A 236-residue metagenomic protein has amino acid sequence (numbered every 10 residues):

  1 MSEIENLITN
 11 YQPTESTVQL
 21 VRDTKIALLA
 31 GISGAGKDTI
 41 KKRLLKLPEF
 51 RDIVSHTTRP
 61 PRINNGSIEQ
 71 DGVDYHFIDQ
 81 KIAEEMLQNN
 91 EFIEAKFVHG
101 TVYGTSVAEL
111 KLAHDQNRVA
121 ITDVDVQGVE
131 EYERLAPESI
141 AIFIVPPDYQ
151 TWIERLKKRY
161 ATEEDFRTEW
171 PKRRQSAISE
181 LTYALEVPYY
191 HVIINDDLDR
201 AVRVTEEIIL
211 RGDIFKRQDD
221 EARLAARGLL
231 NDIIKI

Functional and structural regions predicted by a protein language model:
S2-S16: N-terminal pre-Walker A segment at the start of P-loop NTPase domains
I26-L28: Short hydrophobic/aromatic beta-strand immediately N-terminal to the Walker A/P-loop
G31-I32: P-loop (Walker A) phosphate-binding loop of NTP-binding proteins
K37-D38: Walker A/P-loop
K46-V54: Post-Walker A helix-loop "phosphate-sensing" segment adjacent to the P-loop in P-loop NTPases
T57-A120: ATP-dependent small-molecule kinase phosphotransfer cores that center on conserved nucleotide phosphate-binding segments
A120-D125, L135-K158, I194-N195: Conserved phosphate-donor/acceptor-positioning beta-strand/loop module used by diverse small-molecule
E164-R211, R217-I236: Small-molecule kinase domains that catalyze NTP-dependent phosphoryl transfer to phosphate-bearing small molecules
